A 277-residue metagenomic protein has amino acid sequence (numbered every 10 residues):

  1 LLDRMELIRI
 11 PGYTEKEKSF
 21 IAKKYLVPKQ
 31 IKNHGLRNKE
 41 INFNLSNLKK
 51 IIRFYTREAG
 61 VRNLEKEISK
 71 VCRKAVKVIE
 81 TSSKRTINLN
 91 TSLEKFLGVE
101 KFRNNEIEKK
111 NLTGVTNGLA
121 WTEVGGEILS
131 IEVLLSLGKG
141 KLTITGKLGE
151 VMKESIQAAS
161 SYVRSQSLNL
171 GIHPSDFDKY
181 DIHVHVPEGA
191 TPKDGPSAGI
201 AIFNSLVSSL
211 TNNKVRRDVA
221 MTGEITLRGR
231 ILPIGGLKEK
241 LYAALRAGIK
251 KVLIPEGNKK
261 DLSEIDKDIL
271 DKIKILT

Functional and structural regions predicted by a protein language model:
L1-D3, P11-S69, K74-I87, Q166-S175 (+3 more regions): Conserved C-terminal "switch" segment of AAA+ ATPases
L7, K70, L227: Residues immediately C-terminal
L7, R53, P233: Generic anion/oxyanion-binding catalytic loop in active/binding sites
L7-R9, I275: Conserved beta-strand scaffold positions in the cores of enzyme catalytic domains, especially in NTP/NDP-utilizing
R9-P11, H185: Conserved beta-strand segments of the P-loop GTPase G domain that flank and frequently precede/overlap
Q30, L93-E94, L206-V207: Broad structural signal for hydrophobic residues in well-ordered alpha-helices, predominantly aliphatic
N44-L148: Conserved catalytic-core segments of large NTP-driven translation/proteostasis enzymes
R85, R103-E108, L112-N117, G125-T277: Peripheral, non-AAA+ core regions of ATP-driven protein-machinery
